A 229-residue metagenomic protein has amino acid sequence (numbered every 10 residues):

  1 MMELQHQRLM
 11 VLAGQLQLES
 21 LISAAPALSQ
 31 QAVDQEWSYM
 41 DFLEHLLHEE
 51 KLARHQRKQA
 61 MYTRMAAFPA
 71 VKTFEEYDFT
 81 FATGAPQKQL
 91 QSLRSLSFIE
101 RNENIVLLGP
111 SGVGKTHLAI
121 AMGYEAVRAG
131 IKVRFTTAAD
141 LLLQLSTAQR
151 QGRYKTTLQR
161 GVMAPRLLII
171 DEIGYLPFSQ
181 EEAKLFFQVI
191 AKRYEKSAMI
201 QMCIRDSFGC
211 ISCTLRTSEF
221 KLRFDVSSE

Functional and structural regions predicted by a protein language model:
M10, E19-P69: Interdomain "pre-motor" coupling segment immediately N-terminal to P-loop NTPase/helicase cores
K72-R94: N-terminal pre-Walker A segment at the start of P-loop NTPase domains
Q91-S97, L145-L168, K184-K192: Conserved alpha-helical scaffold flanking the Walker A/P-loop in AAA+ ATPase domains
E100-V106: Pre-Walker A (Motif I) flank of P-loop NTPase domains
K115: Conserved lysine of the Walker
L118: Hydrophobic positions on the alpha1 helix immediately C-terminal to the Walker A/P-loop
I131-K132, A164-L167, Y194-I200: Loop/turn-to-beta-strand initiation segments
M202-S207: Conserved small/polar residues in nucleotide/adenosyl-binding loops
